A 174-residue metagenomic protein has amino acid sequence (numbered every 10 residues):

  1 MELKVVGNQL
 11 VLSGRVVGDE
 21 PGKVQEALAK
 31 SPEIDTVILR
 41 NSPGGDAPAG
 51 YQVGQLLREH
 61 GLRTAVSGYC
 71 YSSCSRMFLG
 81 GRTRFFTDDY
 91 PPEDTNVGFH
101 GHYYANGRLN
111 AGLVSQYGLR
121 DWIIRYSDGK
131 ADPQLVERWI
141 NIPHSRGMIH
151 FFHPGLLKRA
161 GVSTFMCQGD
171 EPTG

Functional and structural regions predicted by a protein language model:
E2-E93: Cleft-lining beta-strand/loop regions that shape enzyme active-site pockets
R82-G107, M166-G169: Gly/Pro- and small hydrophobic-enriched strand-loop and loop-to-helix capping segments that sit at the rims
Y103-G174: Charged, glycine-interspersed solvent-exposed loop segments at helix/strand-loop junctions that cap or gate access
